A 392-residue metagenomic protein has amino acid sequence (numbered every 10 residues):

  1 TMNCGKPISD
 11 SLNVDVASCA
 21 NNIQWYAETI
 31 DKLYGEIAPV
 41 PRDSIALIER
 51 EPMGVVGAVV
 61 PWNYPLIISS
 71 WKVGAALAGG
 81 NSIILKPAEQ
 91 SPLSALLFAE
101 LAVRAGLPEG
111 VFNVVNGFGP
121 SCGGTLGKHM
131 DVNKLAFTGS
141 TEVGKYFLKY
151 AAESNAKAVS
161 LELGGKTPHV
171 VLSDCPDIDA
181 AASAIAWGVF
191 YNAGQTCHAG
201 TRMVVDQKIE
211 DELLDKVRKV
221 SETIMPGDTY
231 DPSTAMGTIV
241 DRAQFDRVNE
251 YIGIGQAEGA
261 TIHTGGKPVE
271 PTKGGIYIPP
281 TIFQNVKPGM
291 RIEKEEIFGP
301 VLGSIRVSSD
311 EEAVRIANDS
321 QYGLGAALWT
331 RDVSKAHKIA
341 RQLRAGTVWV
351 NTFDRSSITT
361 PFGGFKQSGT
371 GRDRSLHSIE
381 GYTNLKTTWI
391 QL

Functional and structural regions predicted by a protein language model:
T1-P7, I37-D43, D231-G237: Short linear capping/connector segments at secondary-structure termini
G5-L33: Long amphipathic alpha-helix in the N-terminal Rossmann-like dinucleotide-binding domain of NAD(P)-dependent
I23, A95-F98, L126, F147 (+4 more regions): Hydrophobic packing residues within well-ordered alpha-helices of enzyme cores
I23, G80, F112, L135 (+6 more regions): Residue-level signal for inorganic ion chemistry
G35-A180, V307: Rossmann-like NAD(P) dinucleotide-binding subdomain of oxidoreductase/dehydrogenase enzymes
S82-I84, I262, T347: A short hydrophobic/small-residue beta-strand
V132, V170, M225, I252 (+3 more regions): Conserved C-terminal structural/oligomerization subdomain of aldehyde/semialdehyde dehydrogenase
K134, E142-K287, V350: ALDH superfamily catalytic-core signature
